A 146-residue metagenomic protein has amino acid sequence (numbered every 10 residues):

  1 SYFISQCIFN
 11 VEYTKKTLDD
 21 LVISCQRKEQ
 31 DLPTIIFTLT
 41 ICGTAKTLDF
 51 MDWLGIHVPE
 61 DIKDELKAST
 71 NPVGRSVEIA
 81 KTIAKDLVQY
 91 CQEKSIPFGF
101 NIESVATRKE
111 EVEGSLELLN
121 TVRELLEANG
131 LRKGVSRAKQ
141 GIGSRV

Functional and structural regions predicted by a protein language model:
Y2-Y13, T38, R75, N101: Catalytic beta/alpha-barrel core
C7-C25, E111-G114: Active-site-adjacent beta->alpha loops and helix N-cap segments on the catalytic face of soluble alpha/beta enzymes
C25-S95, E103-V146: Active-site pocket-lining/capping segments in soluble small-molecule metabolic enzymes
F98: Short acidic/polar active-site loop segments enriched in Thr and Asp
